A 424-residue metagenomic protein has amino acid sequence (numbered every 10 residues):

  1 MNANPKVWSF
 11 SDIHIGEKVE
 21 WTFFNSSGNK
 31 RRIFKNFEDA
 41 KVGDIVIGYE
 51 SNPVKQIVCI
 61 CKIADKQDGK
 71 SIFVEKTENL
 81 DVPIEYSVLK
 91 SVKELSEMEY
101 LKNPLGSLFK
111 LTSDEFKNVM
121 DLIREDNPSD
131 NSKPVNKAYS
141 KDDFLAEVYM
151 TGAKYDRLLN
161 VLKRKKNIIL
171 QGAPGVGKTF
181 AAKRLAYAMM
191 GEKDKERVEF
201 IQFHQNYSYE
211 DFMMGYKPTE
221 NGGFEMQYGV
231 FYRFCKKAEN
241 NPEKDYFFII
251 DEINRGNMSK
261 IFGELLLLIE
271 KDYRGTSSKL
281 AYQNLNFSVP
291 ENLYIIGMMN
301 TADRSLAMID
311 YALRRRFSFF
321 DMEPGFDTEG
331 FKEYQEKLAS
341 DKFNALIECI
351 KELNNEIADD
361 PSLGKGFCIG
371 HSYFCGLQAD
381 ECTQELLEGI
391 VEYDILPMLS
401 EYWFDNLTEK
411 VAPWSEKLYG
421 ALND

Functional and structural regions predicted by a protein language model:
M1-V42, D81, N118-A138, A146: Compositionally biased, charged N-terminal/linker segments
D44-Y49, I60-K62: Short, hydrophobic/aromatic-rich beta-strand segments within well-structured domains
V46-P53, F200-I201: Short aromatic-glycine motifs in intrinsically disordered, low-complexity regions
E50-K55, C375, A379: Short, charged beta-turn/beta-strand-edge "cap" motif at the junction between a beta-strand and an adjacent loop
P53-F116: Aromatic- and Lys/Arg-enriched surface recognition patch
N127-L363, Q378-Y393, P397, E401-D424: AAA+ P-loop NTPase catalytic core and its hallmark functional loops
